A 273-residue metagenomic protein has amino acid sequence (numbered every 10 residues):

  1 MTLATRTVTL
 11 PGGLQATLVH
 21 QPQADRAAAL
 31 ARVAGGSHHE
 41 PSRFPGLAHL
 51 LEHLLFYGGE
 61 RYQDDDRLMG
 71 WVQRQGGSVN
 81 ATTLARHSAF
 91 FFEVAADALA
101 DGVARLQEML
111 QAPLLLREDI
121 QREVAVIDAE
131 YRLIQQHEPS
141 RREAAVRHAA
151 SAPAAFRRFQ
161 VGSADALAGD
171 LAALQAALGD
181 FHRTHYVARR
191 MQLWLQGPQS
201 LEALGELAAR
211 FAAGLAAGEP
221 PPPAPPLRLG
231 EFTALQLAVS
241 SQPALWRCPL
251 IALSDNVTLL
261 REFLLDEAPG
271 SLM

Functional and structural regions predicted by a protein language model:
M1-R26: N- or domain-start disorder-to-order transition segments that initiate the globular core
G12-L14, D25-A27, R86-S88, R189-M191 (+1 more regions): Envelope-exposed proteins and targeting segments
T17, G77-N80, M273: A short linear hydrophobic-aromatic micro-motif
H20-V72, S254-L265, M273: Active/ligand-binding-proximal structured segments within catalytic/core domains that scaffold catalytic residues
V33, E60, R67-F181: Acidic/histidine-enriched segments that form metal/cofactor-coordinating and catalytic pocket/exosite environments
E52, Y186-Q192, V257: Short, surface-exposed connector motifs at secondary-structure boundaries
G102-L110, L207-A212, L260, L264: Short amphipathic C-terminal alpha-helix that caps PH/PH-like domains
A152-Q160, D165, V187-A188, Q192-A252: An aromatic/glycine/proline-enriched structural segment found at the starts of mature extracellular/organellar domains
